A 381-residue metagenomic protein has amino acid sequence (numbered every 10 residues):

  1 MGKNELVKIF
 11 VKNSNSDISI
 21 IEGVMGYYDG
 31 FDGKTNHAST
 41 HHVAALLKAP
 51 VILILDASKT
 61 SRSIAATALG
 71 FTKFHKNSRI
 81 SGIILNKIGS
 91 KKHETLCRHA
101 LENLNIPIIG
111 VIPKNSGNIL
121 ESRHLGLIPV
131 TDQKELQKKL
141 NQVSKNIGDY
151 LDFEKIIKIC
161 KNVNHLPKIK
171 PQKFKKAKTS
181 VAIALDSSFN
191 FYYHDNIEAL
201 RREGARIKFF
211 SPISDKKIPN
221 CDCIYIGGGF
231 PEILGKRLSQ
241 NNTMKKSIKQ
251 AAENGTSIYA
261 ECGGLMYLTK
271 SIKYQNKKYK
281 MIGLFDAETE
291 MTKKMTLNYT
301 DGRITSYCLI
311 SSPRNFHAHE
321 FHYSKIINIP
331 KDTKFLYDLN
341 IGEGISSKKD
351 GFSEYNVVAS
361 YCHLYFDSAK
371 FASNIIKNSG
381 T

Functional and structural regions predicted by a protein language model:
M1-L47, V51, L55-S81, K91-T95: ATP-dependent carboxylate-amine ligase catalytic core
I20-E22, I52-I54, I84, Y225-G227 (+1 more regions): Structural motif
H42-V43, A100, A199, Q250: Hydrophobic/aromatic ligand-binding patch that stacks against planar heteroaromatic rings of cofactors or nucleotides
A44, D149-F153, F174-A177, F189-A199 (+2 more regions): C-terminal and late-domain segments of enzyme folds
D56-A57, N86-G89, A184-S187, Y361-L364: Structural motif
S61-Q172: Internal gly/pro-rich beta-alpha loop/helix module that stabilizes soluble enzyme cofactors or their anionic handles
A177-E253: Phosphate-binding active sites in nucleotide-utilizing proteins
I207, F230-C308: Cysteine-nucleophile active-site neighborhood
